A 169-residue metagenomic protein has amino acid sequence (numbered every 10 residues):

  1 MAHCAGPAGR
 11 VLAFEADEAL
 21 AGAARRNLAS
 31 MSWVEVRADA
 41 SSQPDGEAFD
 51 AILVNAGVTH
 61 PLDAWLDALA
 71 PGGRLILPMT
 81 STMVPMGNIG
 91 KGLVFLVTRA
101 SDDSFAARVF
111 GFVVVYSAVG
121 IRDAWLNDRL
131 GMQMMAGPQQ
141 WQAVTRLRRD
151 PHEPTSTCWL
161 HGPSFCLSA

Functional and structural regions predicted by a protein language model:
M1-I76, T80-P85, R99: Conserved nucleotide-cofactor-binding alpha/beta core module
T82-A169: SAM/dcSAM-binding transferase cores
